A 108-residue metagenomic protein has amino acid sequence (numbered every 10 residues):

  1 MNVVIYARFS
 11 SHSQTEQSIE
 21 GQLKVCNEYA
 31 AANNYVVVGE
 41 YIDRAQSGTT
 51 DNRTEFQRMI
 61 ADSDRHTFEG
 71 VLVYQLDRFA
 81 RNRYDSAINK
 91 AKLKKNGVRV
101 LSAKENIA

Functional and structural regions predicted by a protein language model:
M1-A108: Short, structured surface patches at the beginning of a domain
